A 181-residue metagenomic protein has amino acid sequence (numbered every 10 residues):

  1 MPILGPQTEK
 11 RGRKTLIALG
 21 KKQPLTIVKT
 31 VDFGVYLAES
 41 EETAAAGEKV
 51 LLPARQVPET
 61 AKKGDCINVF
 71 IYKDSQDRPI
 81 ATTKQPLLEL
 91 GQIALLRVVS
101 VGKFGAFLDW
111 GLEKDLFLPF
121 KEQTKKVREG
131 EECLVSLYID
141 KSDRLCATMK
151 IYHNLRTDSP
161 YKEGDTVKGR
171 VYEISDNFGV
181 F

Functional and structural regions predicted by a protein language model:
M1-F181: Single-stranded RNA-binding regions, centering on S1/OB-family and related RNA-binding modules
